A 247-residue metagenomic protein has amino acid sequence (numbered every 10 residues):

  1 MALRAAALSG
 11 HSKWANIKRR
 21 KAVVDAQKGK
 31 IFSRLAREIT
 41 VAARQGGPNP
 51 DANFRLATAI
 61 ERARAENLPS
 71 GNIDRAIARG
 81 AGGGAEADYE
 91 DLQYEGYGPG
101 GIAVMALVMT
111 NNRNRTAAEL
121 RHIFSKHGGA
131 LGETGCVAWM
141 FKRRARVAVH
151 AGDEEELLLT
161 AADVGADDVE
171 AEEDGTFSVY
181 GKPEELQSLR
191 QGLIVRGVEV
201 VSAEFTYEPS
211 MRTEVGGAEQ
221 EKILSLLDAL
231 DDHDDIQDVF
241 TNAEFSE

Functional and structural regions predicted by a protein language model:
A2-I123, H127-G132, V137-R146, E214: N-terminal cationic and glycine-rich segments that engage phosphates or anionic surfaces
A148-E247: Positively charged, low-complexity, intrinsically disordered RNA-binding extensions
